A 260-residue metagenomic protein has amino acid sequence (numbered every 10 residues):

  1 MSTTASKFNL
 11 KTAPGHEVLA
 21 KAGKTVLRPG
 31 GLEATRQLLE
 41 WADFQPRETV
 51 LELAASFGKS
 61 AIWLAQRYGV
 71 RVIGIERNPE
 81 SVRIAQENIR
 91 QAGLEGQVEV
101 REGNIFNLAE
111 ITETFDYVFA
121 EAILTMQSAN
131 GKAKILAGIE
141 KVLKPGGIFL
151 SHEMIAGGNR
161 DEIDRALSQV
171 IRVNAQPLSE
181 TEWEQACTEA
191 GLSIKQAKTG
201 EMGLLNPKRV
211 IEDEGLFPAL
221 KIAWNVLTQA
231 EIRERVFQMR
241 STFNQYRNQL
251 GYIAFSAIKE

Functional and structural regions predicted by a protein language model:
A22, M154-N174: Short, glycine-/aromatic-enriched active-site segment of Class I SAM-dependent methyltransferases
R28-P46: Conserved alpha-helix/loop element of class I SAM-dependent methyltransferases that forms part of the SAM/SAH-binding
L51, F57-N107: Class I SAM-dependent methyltransferase SAM/SAH-binding core
A109-V118: A short acidic, Gly/Pro-enriched loop at the edge of an enzyme's catalytic core that lines a small-molecule cofactor
Y117-G131: A short SAM/SAH-binding and catalytic strip from SAM-dependent methyltransferases
A133-I148: A short glycine-rich, Lys/Arg-flanked "PGG" loop and its adjoining helix->strand segment in the class I
Q176-G191: Short alpha-helix
K198-E260: Conserved Class I S-adenosyl-L-methionine
